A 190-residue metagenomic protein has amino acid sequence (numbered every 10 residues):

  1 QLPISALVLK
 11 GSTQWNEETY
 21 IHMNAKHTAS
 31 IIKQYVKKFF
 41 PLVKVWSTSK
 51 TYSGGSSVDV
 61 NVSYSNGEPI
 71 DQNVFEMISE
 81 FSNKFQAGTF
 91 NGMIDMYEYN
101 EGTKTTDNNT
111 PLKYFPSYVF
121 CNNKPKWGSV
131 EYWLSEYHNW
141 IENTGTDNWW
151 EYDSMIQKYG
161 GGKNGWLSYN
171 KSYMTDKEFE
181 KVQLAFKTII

Functional and structural regions predicted by a protein language model:
Q1-I190: Intrinsic low-complexity, intrinsically disordered or marginally ordered coil/linker segments
